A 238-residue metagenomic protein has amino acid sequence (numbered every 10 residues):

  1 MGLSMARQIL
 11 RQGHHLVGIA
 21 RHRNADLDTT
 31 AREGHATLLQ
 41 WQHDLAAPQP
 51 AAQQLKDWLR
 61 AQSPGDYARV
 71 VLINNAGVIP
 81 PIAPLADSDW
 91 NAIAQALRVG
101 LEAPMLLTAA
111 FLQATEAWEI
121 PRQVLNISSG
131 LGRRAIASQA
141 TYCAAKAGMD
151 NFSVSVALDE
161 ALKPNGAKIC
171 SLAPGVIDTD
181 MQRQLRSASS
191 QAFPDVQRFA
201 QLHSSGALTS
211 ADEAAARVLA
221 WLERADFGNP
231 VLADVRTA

Functional and structural regions predicted by a protein language model:
M1-L16: Canonical Rossmann dinucleotide-binding motif of NAD(H)/NADP(H)-dependent dehydrogenases/reductases, specifically
Q12-D28: Conserved glycine-rich Rossmann-like NAD(P)H-binding loop of the short-chain dehydrogenase/reductase
E33-Q49: Rossmann-fold cofactor-recognition segment
A68, V78-A94, Q113, S138: Conserved mid-core segment of classical short-chain dehydrogenase/reductases
A86-M105, M149: Catalytic Tyr-X3-Lys loop
T108, A145: Active-site helix of classical SDR
S129: Residue(s) in the substrate-gating loop at a strand-loop-helix junction that position the organic substrate next
A167, S171-L172, T179, S187-A238: C-terminal helical subdomain
